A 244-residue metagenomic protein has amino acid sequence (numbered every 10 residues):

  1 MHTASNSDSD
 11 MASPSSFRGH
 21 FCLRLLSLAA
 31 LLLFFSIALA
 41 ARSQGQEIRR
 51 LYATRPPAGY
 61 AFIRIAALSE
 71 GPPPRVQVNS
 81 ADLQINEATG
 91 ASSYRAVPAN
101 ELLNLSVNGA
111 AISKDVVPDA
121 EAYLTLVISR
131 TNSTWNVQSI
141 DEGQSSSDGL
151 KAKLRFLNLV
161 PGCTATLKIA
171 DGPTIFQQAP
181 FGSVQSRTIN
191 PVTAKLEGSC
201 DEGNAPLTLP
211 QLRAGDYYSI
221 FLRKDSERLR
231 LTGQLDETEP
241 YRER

Functional and structural regions predicted by a protein language model:
M1-C22: N-terminal secretory signal peptides that target proteins for export/translocation
T3, S7-S9, L28, I140 (+1 more regions): Intrinsic disorder/low-complexity signal
N6-S7, S15, L32-L33, A41-S43: Compositionally biased non-globular segments, especially hydrophobic aliphatic-rich helices of signal peptides
S13-S15, G19, I37, G45 (+1 more regions): Coiled-coil-like amphipathic alpha-helices with heptad-repeat character
F21-L23, R42-S43: Intrinsic-disorder-linked linear interaction elements in eukaryotic regulatory proteins
L26-A38: Bacterial N-terminal signal peptides
R42-R244: Intrinsically disordered, low-complexity polar regions and short flexible loop motifs
